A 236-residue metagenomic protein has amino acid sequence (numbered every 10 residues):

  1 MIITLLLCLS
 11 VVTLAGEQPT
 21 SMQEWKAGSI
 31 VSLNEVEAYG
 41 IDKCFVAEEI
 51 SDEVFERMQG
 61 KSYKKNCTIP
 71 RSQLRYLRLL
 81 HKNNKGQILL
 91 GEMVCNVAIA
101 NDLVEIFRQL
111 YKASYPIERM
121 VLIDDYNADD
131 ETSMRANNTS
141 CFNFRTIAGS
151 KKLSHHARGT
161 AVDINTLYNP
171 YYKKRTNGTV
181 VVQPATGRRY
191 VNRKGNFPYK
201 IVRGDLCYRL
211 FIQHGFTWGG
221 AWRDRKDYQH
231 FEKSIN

Functional and structural regions predicted by a protein language model:
M1-I2: Bacterial N-terminal signal peptides that target proteins for export
L6-A15: Hydrophobic h-region of N-terminal signal peptides that target proteins for export in Gram-negative bacteria
G16-Q87: N-terminal module-boundary/linker segments of secreted carbohydrate-active enzymes
S21-W25, I147-G149, G159-N236: Catalytic cores and adjacent binding grooves of peptidoglycan-active enzymes
G60-T68, A128-D130, A148-K152, R203-D205 (+1 more regions): Intrinsically disordered, low-complexity boundary segments flanking structured domains
I69-L74, R135-N137, H155-A157, D224: A generic structural signal for short, non-catalytic loop/turn and secondary-structure boundary residues
I69-M134: Active-site acidic/histidine clusters and adjacent loop/turn architecture that either coordinate catalytic ions
S114-E118, T132-T166: Mid-length scaffold segments of soluble, non-membrane domains
